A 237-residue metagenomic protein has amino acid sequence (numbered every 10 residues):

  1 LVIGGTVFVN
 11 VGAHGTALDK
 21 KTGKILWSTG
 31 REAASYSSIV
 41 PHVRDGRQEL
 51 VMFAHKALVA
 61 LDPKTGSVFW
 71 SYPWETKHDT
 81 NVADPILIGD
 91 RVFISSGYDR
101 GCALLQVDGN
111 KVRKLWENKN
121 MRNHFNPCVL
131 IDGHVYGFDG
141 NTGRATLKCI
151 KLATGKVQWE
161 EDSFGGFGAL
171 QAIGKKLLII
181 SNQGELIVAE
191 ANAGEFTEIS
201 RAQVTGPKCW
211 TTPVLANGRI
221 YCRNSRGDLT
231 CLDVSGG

Functional and structural regions predicted by a protein language model:
L1-G237: Noncatalytic, solvent-exposed loop/strand surfaces of beta-propeller-type extracellular/periplasmic domains
